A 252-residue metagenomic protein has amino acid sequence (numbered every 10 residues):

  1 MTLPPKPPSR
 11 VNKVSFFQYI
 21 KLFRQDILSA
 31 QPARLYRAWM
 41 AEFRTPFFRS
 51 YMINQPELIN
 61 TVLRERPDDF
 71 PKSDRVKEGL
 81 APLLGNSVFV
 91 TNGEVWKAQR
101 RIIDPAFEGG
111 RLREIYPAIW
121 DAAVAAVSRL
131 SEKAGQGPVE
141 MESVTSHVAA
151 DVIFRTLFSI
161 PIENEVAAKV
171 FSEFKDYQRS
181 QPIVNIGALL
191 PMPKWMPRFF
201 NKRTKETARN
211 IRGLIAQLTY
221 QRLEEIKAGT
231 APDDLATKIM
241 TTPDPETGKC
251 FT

Functional and structural regions predicted by a protein language model:
M1-A98, E114-S128, F199-N210: N-terminal membrane-proximal hinge/A-helix region immediately C-terminal to the signal-anchor transmembrane segment
T2-P8, K72-K77, R111-T252: Cytochrome P450 heme-thiolate monooxygenase catalytic core
I103: Acidic-aromatic/histidine active-site loop/patch
